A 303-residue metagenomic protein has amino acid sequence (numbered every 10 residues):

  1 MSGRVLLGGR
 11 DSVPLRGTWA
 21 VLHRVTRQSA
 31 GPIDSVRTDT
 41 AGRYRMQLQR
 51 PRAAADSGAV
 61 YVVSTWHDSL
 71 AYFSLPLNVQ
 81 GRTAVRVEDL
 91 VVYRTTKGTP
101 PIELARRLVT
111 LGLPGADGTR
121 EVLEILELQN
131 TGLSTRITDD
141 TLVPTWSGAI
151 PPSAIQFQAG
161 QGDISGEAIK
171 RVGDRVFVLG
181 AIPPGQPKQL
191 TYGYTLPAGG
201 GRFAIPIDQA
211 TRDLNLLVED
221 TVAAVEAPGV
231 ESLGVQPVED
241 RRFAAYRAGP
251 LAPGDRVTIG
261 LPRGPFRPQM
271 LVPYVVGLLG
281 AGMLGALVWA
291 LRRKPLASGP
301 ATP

Functional and structural regions predicted by a protein language model:
M1-P303: Lumenal/extracellular ectodomains and adaptor appendage modules of the eukaryotic vesicle/secretory system
